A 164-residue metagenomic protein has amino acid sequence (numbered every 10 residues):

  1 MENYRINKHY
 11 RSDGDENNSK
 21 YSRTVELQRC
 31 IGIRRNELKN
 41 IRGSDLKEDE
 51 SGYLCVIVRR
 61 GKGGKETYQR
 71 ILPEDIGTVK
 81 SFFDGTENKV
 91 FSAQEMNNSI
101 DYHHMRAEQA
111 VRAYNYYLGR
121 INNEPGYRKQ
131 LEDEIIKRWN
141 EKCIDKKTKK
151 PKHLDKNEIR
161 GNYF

Functional and structural regions predicted by a protein language model:
Y4-R35, K150-G161: Basic, Lys/Arg- and aromatic-enriched nucleic-acid-binding interface segment
R11-D15, E48-S51, Y117-Y127: Alpha-helix termini
N17, I71-E74, S81-Q94: Acidic, serine/threonine- and glycine-rich low-complexity intrinsically disordered segments that serve as flexible
N18, L27-N40, R112, Y116-I121: A short, glycine-centered helix-capping/turn motif at helix boundaries that positions DNA-contacting or catalytic
K20, I33-R34, T67, K80 (+2 more regions): Short, cationic motifs built from Arg/Lys/His that form the positively charged side of catalytic pockets
N40-T78: Conserved tyrosine-mediated DNA breakage-rejoining catalytic core shared by Y-recombinases
E95-F164: Short basic/aromatic active-site micro-motif
